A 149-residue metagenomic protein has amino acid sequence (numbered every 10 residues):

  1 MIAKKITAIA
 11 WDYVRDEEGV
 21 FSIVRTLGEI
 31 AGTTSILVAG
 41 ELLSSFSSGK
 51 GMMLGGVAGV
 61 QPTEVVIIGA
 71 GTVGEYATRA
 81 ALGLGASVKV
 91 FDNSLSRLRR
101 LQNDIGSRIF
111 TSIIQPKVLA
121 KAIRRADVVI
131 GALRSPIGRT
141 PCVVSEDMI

Functional and structural regions predicted by a protein language model:
M1-E64: Glycine/serine-rich phosphate-binding loop and adjoining beta1-alpha1 elements at the start of nucleotide-handling
G19-F21, R100-L101, S107, C142: Short Asp/Glu-rich motifs
I23, L27, A86, P136-T140: Conserved short-loop catalytic and cofactor-binding motifs
G49-R134: Glycine-rich phosphate/diphosphate-binding loop of Rossmann-like nucleotide-binding domains
A120-V128, G138-I149: Rossmann-fold NAD(P) dinucleotide-binding segment
